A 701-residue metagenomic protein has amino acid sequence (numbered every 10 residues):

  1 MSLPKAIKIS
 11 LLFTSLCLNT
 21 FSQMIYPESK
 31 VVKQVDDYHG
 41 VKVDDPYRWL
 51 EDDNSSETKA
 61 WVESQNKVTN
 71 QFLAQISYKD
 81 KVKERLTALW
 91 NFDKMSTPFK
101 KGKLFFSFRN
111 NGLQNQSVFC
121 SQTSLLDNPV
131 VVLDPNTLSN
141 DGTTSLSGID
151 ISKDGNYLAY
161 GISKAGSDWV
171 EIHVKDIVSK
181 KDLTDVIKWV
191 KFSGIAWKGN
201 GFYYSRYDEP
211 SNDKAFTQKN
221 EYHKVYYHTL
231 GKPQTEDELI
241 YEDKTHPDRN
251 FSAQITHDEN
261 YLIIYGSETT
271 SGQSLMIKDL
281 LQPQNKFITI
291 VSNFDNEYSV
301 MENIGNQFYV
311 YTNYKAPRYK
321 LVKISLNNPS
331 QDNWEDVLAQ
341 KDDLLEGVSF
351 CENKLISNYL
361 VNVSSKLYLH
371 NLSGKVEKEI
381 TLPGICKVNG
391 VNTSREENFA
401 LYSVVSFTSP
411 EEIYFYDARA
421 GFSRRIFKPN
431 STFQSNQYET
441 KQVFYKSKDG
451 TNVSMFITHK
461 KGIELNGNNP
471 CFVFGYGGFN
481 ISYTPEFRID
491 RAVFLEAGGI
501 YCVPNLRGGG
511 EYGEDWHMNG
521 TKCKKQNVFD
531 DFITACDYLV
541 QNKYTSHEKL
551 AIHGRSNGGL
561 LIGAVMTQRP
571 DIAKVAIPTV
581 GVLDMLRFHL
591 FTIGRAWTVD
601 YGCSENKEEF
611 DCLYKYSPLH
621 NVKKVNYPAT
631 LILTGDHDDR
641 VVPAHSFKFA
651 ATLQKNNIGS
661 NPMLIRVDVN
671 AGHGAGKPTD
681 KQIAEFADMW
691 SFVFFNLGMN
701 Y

Functional and structural regions predicted by a protein language model:
M1-L11: Bacterial N-terminal signal peptides that target proteins for export
I9-F399, V405-E411, F415-A420, Q434 (+5 more regions): Beta-propeller folds
N110, V405, F474-G478, S556 (+1 more regions): Glycine-rich His-Gly loop
G112, A165, K188, I195 (+27 more regions): Active-site-proximal structural scaffolding
L125-D127, A165-S167, I177-K181, L280-Q284 (+10 more regions): Secondary-structure transition/capping motifs at alpha-helix termini and the adjoining loop/turn into the next element
V131, L239, F422, I500 (+1 more regions): Conserved beta-strand segments of alpha/beta enzyme cores
N136-S152, G161-S167, K181, Y416-F422 (+6 more regions): Cap/lid segment of the alpha/beta-hydrolase catalytic domain
V503-Y701: Active-site-proximal cap/loop segments of hydrolase catalytic domains
